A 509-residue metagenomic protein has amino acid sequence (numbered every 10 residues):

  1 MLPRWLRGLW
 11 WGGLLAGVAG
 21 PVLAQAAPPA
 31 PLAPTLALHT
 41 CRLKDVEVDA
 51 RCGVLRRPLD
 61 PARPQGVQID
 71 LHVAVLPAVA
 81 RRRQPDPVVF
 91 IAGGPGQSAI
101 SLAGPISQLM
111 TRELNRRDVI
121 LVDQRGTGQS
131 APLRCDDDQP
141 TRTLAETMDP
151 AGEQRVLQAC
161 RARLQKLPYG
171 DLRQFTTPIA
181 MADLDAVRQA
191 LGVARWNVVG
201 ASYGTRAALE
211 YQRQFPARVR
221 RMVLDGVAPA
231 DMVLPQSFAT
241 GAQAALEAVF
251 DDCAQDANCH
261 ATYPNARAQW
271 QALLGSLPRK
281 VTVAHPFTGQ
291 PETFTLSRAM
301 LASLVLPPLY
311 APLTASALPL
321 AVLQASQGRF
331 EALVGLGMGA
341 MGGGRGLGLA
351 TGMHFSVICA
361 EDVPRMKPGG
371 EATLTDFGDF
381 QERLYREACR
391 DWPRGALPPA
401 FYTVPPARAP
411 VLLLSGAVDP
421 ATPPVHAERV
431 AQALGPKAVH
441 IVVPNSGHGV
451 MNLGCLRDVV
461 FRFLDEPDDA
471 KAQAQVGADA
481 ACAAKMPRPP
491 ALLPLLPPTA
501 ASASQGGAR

Functional and structural regions predicted by a protein language model:
M1-G13: Bacterial N-terminal signal peptides that target proteins for export
A19-P21: N-terminal signal peptide c-region/cleavage motif recognized by signal peptidases
A27-M300, S356-R509: Gly/Pro-rich cap/lid or specificity-loop segments adjacent to the active site
H285-S303, Y310-T314, G344-G352: Structural motif
P307-P308, A360: Helix-loop "lid/cap" segments that line or gate small-molecule binding pockets
L309-Q327, P364-G369, L397, D468: Short helix-capping/linker segments at secondary-structure and domain boundaries
V322, Q327-K367: Long, low-complexity segments enriched in small/aliphatic residues
